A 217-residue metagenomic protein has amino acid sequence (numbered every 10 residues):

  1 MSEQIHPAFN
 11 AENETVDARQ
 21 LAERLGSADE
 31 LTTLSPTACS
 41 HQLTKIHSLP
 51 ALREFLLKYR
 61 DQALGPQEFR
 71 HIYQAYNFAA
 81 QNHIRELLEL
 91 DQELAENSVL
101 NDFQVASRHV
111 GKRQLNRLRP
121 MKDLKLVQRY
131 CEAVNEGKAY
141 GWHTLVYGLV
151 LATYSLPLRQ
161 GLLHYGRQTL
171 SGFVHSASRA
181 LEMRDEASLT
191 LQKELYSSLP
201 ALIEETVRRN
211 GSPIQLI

Functional and structural regions predicted by a protein language model:
M1-A22, K45, P50, I84 (+4 more regions): Non-transmembrane, aqueous-exposed alpha-helical and coiled segments at domain scale
S2-T15, Y165-I217: C-terminal auxiliary extensions adjacent to catalytic cores
N10-N13, S27, L31, D61-G65 (+2 more regions): Secondary-structure capping and boundary motifs in well-ordered enzyme cores
E14-I84: Glycine/small-residue-rich interface belts in oligomeric ring/scaffold proteins and their assembly partners
E30-L31, F69, Q81, L100-F103 (+7 more regions): Intrinsically disordered or highly flexible coil/loop and linker segments, enriched in small and charged/polar residues
I46, P50, P66, Q104 (+5 more regions): Electropositive phosphate-/nucleotide-binding environments in soluble metabolic enzymes
F69-Y154: Internal, conserved structured core segments that host functional sites
E132-E182: A contiguous pocket-lining binding segment that forms or flanks enzyme active sites
